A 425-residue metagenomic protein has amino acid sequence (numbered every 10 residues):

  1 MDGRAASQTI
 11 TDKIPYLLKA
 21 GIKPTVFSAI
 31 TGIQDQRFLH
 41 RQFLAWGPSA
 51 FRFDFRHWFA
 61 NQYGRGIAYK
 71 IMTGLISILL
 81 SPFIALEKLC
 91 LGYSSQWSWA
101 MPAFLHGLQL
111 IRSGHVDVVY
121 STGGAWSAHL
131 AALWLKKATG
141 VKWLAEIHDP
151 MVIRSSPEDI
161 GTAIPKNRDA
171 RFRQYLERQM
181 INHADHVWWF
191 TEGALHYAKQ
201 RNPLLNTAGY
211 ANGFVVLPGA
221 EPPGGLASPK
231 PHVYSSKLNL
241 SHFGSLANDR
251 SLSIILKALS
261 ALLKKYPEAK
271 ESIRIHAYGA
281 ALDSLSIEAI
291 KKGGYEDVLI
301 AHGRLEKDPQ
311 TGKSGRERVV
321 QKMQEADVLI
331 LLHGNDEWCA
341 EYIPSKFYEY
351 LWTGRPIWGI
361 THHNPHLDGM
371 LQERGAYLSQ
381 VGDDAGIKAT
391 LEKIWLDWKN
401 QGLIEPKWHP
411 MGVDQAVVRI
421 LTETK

Functional and structural regions predicted by a protein language model:
M1-F55, H186, L262, P267: N-terminal subdomain of nucleotide-sugar transferases
A5, V381-A389, W395-K425: A charged, aromatic-enriched C-terminal amphipathic alpha-helix characteristic of glycosyltransferases across folds
I22, F51, G209, F214-S236: Acidic anion/phosphate-binding donor-loop and adjacent secondary structure in glycosyltransferase catalytic cores
V26-S98: A conserved catalytic-core segment of Leloir-type glycosyltransferases
R171-N212: A short, active-site helix/loop in glycosyltransferases that binds the activated sugar's phosphate group
H232-R250, L256-L259, L421: Conserved donor-binding/catalytic core segment of Leloir-type glycosyltransferases
R250, E306-Q324, L329-Y348, W358-G369: Nucleotide-sugar-dependent
A277-A280, S284-V320: Nucleotide-activated donor-binding/catalytic signature segment of Leloir-type glycosyltransferases, i.e., the conserved
